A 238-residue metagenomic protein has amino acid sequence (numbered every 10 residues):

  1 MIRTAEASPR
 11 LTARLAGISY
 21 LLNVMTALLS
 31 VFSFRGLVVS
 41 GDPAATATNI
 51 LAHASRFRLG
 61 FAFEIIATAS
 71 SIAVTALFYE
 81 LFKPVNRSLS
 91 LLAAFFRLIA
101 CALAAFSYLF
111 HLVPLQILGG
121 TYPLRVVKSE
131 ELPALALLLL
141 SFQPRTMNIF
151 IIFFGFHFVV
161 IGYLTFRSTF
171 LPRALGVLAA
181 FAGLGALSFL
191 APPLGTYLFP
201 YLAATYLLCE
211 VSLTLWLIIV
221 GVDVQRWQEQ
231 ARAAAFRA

Functional and structural regions predicted by a protein language model:
M1-A238: Hydrophobic, aromatic-enriched alpha-helical segments typical of multi-pass transmembrane helices
